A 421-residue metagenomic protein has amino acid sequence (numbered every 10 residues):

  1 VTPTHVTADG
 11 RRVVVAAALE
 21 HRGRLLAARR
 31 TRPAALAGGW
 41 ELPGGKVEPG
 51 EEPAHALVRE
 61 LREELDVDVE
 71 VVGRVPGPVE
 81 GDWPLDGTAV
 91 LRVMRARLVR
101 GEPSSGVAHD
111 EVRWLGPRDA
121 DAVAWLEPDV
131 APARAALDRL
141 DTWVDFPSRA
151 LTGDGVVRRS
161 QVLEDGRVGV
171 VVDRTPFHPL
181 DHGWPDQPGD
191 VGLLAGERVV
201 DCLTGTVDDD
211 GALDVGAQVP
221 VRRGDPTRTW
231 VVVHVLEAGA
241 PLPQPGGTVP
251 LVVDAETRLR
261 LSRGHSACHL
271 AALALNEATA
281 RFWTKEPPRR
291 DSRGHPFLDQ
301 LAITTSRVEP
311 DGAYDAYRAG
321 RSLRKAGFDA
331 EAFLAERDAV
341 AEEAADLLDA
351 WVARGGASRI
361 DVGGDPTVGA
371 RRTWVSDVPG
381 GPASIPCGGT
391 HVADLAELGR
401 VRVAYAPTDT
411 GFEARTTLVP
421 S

Functional and structural regions predicted by a protein language model:
T2-L26, K46: Conserved N-terminal beta-strand and adjoining loop/helix that marks the start of the Nudix/MutT-like hydrolase domain
V13, E20, D68-V69, G73-P103 (+4 more regions): Active-site-adjacent beta-strand/loop module that shapes the phosphate/pyrophosphate-binding cleft
A16, E111, D190: Conserved beta-strand and immediately adjacent loop positions that scaffold enzyme active sites
R24-E63, V67: Conserved Nudix-box catalytic region and its N-terminal flanking loop in Nudix hydrolases and closely related
A124, P128-L140: Charged phosphate-binding loop/patch that engages nucleotide di/tri-phosphates or the phosphate backbone of nucleic
R139-S421: Active-/binding-site microenvironments in catalytic and ligand-binding cores
